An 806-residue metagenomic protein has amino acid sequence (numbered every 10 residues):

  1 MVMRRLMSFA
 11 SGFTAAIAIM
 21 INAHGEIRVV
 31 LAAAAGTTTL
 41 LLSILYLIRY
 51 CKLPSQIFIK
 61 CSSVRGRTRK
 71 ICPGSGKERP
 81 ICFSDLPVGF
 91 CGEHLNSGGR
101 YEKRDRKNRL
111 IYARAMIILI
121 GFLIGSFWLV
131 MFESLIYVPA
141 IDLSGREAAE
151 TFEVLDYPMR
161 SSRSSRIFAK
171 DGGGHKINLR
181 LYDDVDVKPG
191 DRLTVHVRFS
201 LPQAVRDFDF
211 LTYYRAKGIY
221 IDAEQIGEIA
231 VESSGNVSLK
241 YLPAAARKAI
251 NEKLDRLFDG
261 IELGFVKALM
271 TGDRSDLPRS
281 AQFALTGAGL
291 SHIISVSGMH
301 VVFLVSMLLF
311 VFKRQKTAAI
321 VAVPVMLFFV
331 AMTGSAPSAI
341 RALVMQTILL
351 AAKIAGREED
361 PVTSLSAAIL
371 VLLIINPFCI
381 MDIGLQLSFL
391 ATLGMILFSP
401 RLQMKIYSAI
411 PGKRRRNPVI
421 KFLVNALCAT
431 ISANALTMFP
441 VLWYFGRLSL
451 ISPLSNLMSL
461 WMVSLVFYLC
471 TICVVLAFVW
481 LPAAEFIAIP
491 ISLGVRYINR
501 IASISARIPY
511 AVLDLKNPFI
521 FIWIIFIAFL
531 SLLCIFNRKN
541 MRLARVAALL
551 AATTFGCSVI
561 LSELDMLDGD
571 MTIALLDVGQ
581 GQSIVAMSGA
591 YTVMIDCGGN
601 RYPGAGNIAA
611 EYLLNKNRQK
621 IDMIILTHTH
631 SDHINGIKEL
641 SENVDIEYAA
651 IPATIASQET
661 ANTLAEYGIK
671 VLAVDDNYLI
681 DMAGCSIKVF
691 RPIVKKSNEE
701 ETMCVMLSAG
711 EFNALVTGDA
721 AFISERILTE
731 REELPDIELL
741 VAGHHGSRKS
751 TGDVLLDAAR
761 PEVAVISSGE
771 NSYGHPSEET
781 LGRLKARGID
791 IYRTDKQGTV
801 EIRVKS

Functional and structural regions predicted by a protein language model:
M1-G76, I81-A140, R341, W523 (+1 more regions): N-terminal leader/targeting segments
R4-S8, G12, M20-A23, I27-V29 (+10 more regions): Hydrophobic alpha-helical transmembrane segments in multi-pass membrane proteins
M7, A216-M345, L350, A574 (+7 more regions): Aromatic-rich juxtamembrane segments at the membrane interface
K52, Y101-E102, G121-H292, N607-E611 (+5 more regions): Membrane-interface helix/helix-cap signal primarily in integral membrane proteins
R274, L373-M381, S503-M623, A665-L739 (+2 more regions): Core dinuclear metal-dependent hydrolase active-site scaffold
I621-D632, T654, L740-H744: Metallo-beta-lactamase
S631-I669, P761: Active-site HxH/HxHxD metal-binding segment of metal-dependent hydrolases
Y648, I727-T799: Cap/insert and terminal regions of metallo-dependent hydrolase folds
